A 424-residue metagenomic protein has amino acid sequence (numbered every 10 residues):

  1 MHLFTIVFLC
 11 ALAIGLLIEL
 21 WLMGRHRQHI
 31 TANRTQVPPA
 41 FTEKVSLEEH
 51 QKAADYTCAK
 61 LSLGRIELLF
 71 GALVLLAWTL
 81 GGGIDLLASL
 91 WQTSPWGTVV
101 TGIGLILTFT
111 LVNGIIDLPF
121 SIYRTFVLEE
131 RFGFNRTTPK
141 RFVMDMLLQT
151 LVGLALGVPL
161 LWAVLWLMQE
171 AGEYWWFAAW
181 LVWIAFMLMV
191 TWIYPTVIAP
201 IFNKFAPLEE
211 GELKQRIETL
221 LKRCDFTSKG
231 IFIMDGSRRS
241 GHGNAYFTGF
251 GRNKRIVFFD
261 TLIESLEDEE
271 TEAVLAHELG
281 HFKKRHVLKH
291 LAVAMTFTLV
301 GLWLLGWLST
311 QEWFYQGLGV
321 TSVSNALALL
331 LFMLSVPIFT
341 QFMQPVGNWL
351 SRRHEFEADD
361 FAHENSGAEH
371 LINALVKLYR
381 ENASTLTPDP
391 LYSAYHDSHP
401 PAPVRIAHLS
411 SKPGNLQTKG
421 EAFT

Functional and structural regions predicted by a protein language model:
H2-S322, I338-T424: Polar-ligand-bearing catalytic/cofactor-coordination segments of membrane-embedded or membrane-tethered inner-membrane
